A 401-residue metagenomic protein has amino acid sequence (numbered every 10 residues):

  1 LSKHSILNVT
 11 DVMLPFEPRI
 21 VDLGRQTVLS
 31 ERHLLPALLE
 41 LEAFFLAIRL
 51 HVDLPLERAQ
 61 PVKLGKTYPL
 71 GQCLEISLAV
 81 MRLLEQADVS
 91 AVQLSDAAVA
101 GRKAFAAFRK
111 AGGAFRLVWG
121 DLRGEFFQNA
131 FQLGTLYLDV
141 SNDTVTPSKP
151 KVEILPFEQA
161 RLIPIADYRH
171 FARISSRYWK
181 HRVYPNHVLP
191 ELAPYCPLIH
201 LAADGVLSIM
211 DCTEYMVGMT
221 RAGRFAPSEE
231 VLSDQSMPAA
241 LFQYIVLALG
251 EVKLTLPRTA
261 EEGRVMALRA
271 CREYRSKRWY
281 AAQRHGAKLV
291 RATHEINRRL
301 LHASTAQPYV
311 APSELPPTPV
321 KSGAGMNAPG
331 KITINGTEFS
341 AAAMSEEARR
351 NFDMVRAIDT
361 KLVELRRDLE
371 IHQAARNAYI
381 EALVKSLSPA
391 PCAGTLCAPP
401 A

Functional and structural regions predicted by a protein language model:
L1-K321: A structural boundary/capping signal
W119, S322-I332, S386, A393: Short acidic, Pro/Gly- and aromatic-enriched capping/linker segments at domain boundaries
P156-E158, I358-T360, A390: Short, charged/polar low-complexity linear motifs in solvent-exposed/disordered segments
G325-D353: N-terminal acidic leader/helix
N351-L387: Contiguous, amphipathic alpha-helical segments that mediate oligomerization or scaffolding in large protein assemblies
A382-A401: Charged low-complexity stretches with an acidic bias
